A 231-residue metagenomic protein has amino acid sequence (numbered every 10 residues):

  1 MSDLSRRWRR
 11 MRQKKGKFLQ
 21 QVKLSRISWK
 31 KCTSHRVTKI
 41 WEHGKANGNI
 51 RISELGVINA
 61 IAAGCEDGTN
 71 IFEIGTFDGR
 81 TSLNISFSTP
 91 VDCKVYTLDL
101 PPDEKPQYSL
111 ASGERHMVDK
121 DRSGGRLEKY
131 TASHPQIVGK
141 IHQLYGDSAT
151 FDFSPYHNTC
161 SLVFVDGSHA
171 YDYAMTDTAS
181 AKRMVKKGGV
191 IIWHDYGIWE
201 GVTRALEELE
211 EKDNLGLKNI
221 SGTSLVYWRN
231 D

Functional and structural regions predicted by a protein language model:
M1-A46: Membrane-proximal basic amphipathic "stem/tether" segments
K31-D231: S-adenosylmethionine/decaboxylated-SAM
